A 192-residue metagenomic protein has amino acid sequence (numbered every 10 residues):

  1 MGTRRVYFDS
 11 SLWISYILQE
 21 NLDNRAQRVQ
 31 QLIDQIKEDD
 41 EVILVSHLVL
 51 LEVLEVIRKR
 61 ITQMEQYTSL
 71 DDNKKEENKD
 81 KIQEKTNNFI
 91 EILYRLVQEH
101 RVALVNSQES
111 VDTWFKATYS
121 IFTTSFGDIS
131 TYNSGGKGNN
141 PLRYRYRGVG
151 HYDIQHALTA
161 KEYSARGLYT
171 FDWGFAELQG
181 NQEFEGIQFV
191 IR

Functional and structural regions predicted by a protein language model:
M1-N88, W173: Short, well-structured N-terminal submotif of metal-dependent ribonuclease cores
M1-R5, Q35, N133-G138, L142-R147 (+1 more regions): Acidic, PIN/NYN-like endoribonuclease modules and their adjacent C-terminal/linker elements
V29, Y152-D153: Amphipathic coiled-coil/heptad-repeat helices and related helical stalk/stem segments that mediate oligomerization
L32-D34, E41, V45, S110-T123 (+2 more regions): Anionic, Ser/Thr-rich low-complexity intrinsically disordered regions
I36-K37, Y94-V97, A160: N-terminal cationic-hydrophobic initiation segments that often serve targeting/anchoring roles
D40, R147-G148: Short helix-terminating capping/connector loops at secondary-structure junctions
H47, D153-I154: Glycine-rich phosphate-binding loop at the start of an alpha helix
N88-Y146: Acidic catalytic patch
